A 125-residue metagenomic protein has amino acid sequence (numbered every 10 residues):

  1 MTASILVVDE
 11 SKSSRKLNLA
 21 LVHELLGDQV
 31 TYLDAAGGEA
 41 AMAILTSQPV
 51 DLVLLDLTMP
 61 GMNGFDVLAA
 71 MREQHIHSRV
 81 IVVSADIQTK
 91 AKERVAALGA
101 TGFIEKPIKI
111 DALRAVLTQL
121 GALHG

Functional and structural regions predicted by a protein language model:
E10, K106: A Lys-centered signature of the CheY-like receiver
K12-L33: Two-component/phosphorelay signaling modules centered on CheY-like receiver
D34-A43, G64: Helix N-cap/capping motif at the beta->alpha junctions
A43, F65-I76: Short amphipathic alpha-helix used as the core "switch/output" element in two-component signaling
D56, S84: Active-site residues of response regulator receiver
M59: Receiver (REC) domain active-site loop signature in two-component systems and cognate sites in sensor histidine kinases
I87-G102: Alpha4 helix (beta4-alpha4-beta5 surface) of REC/receiver domains from two-component response regulators
I108-T118: C-terminal output helix
